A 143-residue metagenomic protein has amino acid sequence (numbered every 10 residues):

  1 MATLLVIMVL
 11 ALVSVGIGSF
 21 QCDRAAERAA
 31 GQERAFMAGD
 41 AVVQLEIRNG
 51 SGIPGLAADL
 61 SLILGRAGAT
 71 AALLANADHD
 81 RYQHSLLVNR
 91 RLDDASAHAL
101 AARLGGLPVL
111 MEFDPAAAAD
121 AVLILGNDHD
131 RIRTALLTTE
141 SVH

Functional and structural regions predicted by a protein language model:
M1, V142-H143: Solvent-exposed alpha-helical segments and adjacent loops that form catalytic or protein-interaction surfaces
M1-G16: Hydrophobic membrane-insertion alpha-helices, especially the h-region of bacterial N-terminal signal peptides
A2-T3, G39-E46, N76-Q83: Short low-complexity stretches enriched in small and charged residues
L10-L12, F36-A38, G50-P54, S85-R91: Generic detector of short, locally flexible boundary/turn motifs and exposed helical patches
G16-F36: N-terminal hydrophobic targeting segments that direct proteins to the cell envelope
R34-R66: Short extracytoplasmic
D59-I63, A67-D130: BRCT (BRCA1 C-terminal) domain core and associated BRCT-interaction motifs
R131-V142: Short, low-complexity, Pro/Ser/Thr/Gly-rich segments in the mature regions of secreted, periplasmic
